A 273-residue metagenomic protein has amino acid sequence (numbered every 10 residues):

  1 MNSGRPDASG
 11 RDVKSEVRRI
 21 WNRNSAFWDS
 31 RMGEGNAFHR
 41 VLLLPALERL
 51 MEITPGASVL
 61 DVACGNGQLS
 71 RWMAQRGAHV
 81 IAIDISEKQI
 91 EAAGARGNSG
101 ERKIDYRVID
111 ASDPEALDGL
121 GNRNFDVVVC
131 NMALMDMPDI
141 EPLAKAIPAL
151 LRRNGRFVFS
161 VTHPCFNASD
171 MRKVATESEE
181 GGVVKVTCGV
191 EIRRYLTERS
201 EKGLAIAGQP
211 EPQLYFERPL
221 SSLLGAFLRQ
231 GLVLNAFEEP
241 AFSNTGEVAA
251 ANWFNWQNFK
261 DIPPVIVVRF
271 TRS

Functional and structural regions predicted by a protein language model:
N2-T54, Q68, W72, Q89-A92 (+2 more regions): Conserved class I S-adenosyl-L-methionine
L60-V62, N66-A116: Class I SAM-dependent methyltransferase SAM/SAH-binding core
L117-V128: A short acidic, Gly/Pro-enriched loop at the edge of an enzyme's catalytic core that lines a small-molecule cofactor
D126-I140: A short SAM/SAH-binding and catalytic strip from SAM-dependent methyltransferases
E141-R156: A short glycine-rich, Lys/Arg-flanked "PGG" loop and its adjoining helix->strand segment in the class I
R156-S200: Conserved class I S-adenosyl-L-methionine
V161, C165, S169-M171, A207-S221: Acceptor-substrate binding/catalytic loop of class I
L214-F237: Short alpha-helix
